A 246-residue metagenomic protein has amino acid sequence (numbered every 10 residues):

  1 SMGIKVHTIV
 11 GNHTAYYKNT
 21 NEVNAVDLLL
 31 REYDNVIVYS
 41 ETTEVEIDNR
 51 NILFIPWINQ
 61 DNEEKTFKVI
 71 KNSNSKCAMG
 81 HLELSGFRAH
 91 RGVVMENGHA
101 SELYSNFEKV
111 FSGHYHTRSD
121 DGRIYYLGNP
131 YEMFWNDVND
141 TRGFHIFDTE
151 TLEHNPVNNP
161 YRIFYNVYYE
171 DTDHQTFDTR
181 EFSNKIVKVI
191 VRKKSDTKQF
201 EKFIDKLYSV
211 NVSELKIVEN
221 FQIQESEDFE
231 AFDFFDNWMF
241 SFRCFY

Functional and structural regions predicted by a protein language model:
S1-Y125: His/Asp/Glu-rich metal-coordinating catalytic cores of metallo-dependent phosphodiesterases/hydrolases acting on
N12, T42-E44, I58, P130 (+3 more regions): Short, solvent-exposed coil/turn elements at secondary-structure transition points
N12-Y17, Y131, K193-K194: Short histidine/acidic/glycine/proline-rich micro-motifs that form metal- and phosphate-coordinating active-site loops
N19-T20, G122, D137, V167 (+1 more regions): Short, well-ordered secondary-structure micro-motifs
T42, P56-N62, P130, D171-H174 (+1 more regions): Short beta->alpha connector loops
S75, T141-R142, N184-I186: Short, surface-exposed beta-edge/turn micro-motifs
K109, G113-R162, Y169-D171: A conserved active-site cap/scaffold subdomain adjacent to cofactor or substrate pockets
T149-Y246: Accessory, non-catalytic peripheral segments of nucleic-acid enzymes
